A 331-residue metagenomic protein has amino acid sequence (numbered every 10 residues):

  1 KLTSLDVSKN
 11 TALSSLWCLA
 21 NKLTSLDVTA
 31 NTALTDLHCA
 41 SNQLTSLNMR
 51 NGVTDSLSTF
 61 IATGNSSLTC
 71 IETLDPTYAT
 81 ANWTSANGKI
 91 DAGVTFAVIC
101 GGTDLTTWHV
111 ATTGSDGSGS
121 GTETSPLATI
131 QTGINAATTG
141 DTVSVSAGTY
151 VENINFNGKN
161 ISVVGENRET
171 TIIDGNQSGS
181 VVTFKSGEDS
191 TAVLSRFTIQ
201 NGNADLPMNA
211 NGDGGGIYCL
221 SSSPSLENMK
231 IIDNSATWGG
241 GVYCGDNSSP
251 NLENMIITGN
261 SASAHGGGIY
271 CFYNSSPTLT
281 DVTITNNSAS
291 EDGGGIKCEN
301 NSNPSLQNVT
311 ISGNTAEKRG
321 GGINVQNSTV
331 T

Functional and structural regions predicted by a protein language model:
L2, L13, L23, L34 (+3 more regions): Conserved hydrophobic position(s) of the canonical leucine-rich repeat
S15, D36-S41, M49, T59 (+7 more regions): Right-handed parallel beta-helix
S46-G102, T331: Leucine-rich solenoid repeat scaffolds
G102-G114: Boundary/junction segments of secreted and surface-exposed precursor proteins
T112-V151, N155: Acidic Gly/Asp/Thr-rich repetitive segments characteristic of extracellular carbohydrate-active and adhesion proteins
S115, I173-S178, F197-G215, K230-Y243 (+3 more regions): Glycine-centered low-complexity coil/loop motifs and glycine-rich tracts, especially the flexible linkers
Q131, N135-T139, V151-S162, I172-S222 (+4 more regions): Extracellular beta-strand-rich solenoid/capping regions of secreted or surface-exposed proteins that bind or remodel
